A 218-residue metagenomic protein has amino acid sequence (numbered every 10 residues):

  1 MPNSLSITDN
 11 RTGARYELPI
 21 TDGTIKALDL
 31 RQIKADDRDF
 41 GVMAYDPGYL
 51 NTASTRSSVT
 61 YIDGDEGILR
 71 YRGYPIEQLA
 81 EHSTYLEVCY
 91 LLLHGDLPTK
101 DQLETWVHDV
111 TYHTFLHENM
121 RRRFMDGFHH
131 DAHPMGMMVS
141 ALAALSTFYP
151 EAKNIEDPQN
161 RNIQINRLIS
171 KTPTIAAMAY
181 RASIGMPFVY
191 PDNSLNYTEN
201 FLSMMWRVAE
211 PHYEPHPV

Functional and structural regions predicted by a protein language model:
P2-V218: Hydrophobic alpha-helical bundle cores within soluble ligand-binding/oligomerization subdomains
